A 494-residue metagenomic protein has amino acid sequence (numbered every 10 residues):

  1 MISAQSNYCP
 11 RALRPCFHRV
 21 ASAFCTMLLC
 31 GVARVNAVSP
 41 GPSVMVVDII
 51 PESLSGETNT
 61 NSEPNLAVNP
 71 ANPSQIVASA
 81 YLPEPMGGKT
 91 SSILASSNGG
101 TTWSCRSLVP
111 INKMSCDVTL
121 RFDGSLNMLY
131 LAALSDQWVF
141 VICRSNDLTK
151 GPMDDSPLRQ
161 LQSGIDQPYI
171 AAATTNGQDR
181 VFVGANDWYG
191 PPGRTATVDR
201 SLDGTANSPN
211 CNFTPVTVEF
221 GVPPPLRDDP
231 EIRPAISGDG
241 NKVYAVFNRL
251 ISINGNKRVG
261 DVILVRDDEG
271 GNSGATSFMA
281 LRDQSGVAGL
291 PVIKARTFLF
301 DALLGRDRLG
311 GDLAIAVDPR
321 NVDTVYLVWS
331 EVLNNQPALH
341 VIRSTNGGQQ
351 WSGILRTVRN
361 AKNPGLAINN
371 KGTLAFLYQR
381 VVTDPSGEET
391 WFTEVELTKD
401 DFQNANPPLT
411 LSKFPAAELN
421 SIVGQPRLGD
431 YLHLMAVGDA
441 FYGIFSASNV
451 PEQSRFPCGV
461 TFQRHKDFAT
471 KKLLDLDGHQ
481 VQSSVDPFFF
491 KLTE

Functional and structural regions predicted by a protein language model:
M1-A4, V20-A23, A37: Intrinsically disordered, low-complexity segments
M1-F17: N-terminal secretory signal peptides that target proteins for export/translocation
A4-Q5, L29-C30, P40: Absolute N-terminal positional cue centered near the fourth residue
R19-G31: Bacterial N-terminal signal peptides
A37-E494: C-terminal PAP-associated
